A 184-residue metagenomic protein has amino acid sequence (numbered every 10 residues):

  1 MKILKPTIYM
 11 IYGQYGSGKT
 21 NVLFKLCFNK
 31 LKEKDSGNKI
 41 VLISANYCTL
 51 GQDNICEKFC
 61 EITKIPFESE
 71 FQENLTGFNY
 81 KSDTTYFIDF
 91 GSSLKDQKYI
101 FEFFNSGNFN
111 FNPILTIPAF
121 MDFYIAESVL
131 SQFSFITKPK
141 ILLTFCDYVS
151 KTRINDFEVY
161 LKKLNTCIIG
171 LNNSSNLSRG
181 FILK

Functional and structural regions predicted by a protein language model:
K2-P6: Phosphate-binding P-loop
Y9-I11: Hydrophobic anchor at the beta1->P-loop junction of P-loop NTPases
Q14, I43-G51, I62-L75, Y80-F101: Switch II (G3) loop of P-loop NTPases
G18: Conserved glycine(s) of the Walker
V22, L26, I55: Hydrophobic positions on the alpha1 helix immediately C-terminal to the Walker A/P-loop
N29-V41, I62-I65, F109: Post-Walker A helix-loop "phosphate-sensing" segment adjacent to the P-loop in P-loop NTPases
L50-E57, I154-N155: Short, surface-exposed alpha-helical segments at coil->helix boundaries
Q72-L75, S93-K184: Conserved catalytic-core segment of NTP-binding enzymes
